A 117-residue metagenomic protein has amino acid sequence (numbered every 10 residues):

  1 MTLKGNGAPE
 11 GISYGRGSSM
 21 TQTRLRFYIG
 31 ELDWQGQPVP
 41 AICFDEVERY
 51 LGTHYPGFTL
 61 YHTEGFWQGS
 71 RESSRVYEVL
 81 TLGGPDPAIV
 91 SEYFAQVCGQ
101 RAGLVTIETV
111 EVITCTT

Functional and structural regions predicted by a protein language model:
L3, G7-T117: Positively charged, small/polar-rich N-terminal and surface patches that mediate targeting and assembly and bind
